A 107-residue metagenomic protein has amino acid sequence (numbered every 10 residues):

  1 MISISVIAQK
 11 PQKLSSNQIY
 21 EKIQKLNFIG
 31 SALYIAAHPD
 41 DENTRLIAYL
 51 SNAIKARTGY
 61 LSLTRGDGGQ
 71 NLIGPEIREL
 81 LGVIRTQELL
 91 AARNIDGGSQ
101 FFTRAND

Functional and structural regions predicted by a protein language model:
Q9-D107: Active-site rim/loop-helix segments in enzyme catalytic domains that contact anionic ligands
